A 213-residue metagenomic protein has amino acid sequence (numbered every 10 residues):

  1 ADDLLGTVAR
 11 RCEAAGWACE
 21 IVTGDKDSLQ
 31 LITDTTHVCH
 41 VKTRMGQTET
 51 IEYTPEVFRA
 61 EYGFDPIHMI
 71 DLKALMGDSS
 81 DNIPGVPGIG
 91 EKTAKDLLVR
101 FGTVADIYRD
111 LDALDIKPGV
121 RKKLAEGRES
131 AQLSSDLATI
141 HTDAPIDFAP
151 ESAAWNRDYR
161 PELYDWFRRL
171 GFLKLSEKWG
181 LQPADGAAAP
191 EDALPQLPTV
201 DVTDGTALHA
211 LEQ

Functional and structural regions predicted by a protein language model:
A1-I146: Extended two-metal-dependent nuclease catalytic cores across DNA- and RNA-processing enzymes
A149-Q213: Long, highly charged low-complexity segments
